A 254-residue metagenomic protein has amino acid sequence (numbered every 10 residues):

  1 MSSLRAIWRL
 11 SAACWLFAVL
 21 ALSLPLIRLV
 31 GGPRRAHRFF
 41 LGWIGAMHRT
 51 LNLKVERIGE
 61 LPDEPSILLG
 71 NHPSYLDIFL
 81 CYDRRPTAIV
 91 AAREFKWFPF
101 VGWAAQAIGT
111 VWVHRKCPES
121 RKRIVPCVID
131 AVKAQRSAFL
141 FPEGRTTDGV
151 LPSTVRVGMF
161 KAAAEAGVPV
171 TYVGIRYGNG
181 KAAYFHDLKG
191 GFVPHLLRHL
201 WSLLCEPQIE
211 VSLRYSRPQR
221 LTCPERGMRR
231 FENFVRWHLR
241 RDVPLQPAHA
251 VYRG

Functional and structural regions predicted by a protein language model:
M1-E56, W103-A107, E206: A transmembrane-helix-recognition feature enriched in membrane-embedded lipid enzymes and envelope glyco-/phospholipid
L20-G31, E64-P118: Catalytic core of membrane glycerolipid acyltransferases/transacylases, capturing the structured, soluble-facing
K54-V55, I89, W112, A138 (+1 more regions): Hydrophobic beta-strand scaffold residues
P65-I67, Q135-F141, P169: Residue-level preference for the first positions of well-ordered beta-strands
V101-G102, V150-R226, L245-R253: A cross-family acyltransferase "interaction/gating" segment
V111-V132, S137: A membrane-cytosol interface segment of integral membrane proteins
W112-R115, S216-L221, F234-W237: Polar-ligand-bearing catalytic/cofactor-coordination segments of membrane-embedded or membrane-tethered inner-membrane
A131-F160: Catalytic-site beta-strand/loop segments enriched in glycine and acidic/polar residues
